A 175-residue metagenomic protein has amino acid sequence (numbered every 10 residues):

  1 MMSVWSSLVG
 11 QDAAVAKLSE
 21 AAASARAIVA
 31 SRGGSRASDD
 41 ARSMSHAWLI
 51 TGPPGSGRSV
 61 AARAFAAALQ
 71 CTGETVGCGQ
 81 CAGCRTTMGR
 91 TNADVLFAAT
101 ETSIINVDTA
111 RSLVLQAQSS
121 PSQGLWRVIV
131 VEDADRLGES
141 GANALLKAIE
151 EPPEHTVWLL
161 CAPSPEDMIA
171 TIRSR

Functional and structural regions predicted by a protein language model:
M1-G141: Clamp-loader machinery-focused feature within the broader ASCE/P-loop NTPase space
A13, P163-S164: Short beta->alpha linker loops
P53, G73-V76, T156, L160 (+1 more regions): Short, surface-exposed helix-loop/turn micro-motifs enriched in polar/charged residues
Q118, N143-P163, A170: Conserved catalytic/switch belt of AAA+ P-loop NTPases
D133, S164-P165: A generic "binding-loop/recognition-motif" signal
T171-R175: A short helix-turn-beta junction within AAA+ P-loop NTPase domains corresponding to the substrate/partner-engaging
